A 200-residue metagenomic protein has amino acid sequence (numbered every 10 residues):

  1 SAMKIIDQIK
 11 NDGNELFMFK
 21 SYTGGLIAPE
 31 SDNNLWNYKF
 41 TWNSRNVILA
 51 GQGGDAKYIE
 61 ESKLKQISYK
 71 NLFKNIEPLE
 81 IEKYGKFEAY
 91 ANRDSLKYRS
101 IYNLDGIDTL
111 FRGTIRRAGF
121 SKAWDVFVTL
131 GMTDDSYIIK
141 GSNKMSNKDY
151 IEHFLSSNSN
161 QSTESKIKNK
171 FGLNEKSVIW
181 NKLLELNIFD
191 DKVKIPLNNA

Functional and structural regions predicted by a protein language model:
S1-A2, Y98: Structural hydrophobic-scaffold residues in regular secondary structure
A2-N11: Active-site-proximal alpha-helical scaffold in enzymes
D12-A200: C-terminal catalytic/substrate-binding lobe primarily of soluble NAD(P)-dependent oxidoreductases
